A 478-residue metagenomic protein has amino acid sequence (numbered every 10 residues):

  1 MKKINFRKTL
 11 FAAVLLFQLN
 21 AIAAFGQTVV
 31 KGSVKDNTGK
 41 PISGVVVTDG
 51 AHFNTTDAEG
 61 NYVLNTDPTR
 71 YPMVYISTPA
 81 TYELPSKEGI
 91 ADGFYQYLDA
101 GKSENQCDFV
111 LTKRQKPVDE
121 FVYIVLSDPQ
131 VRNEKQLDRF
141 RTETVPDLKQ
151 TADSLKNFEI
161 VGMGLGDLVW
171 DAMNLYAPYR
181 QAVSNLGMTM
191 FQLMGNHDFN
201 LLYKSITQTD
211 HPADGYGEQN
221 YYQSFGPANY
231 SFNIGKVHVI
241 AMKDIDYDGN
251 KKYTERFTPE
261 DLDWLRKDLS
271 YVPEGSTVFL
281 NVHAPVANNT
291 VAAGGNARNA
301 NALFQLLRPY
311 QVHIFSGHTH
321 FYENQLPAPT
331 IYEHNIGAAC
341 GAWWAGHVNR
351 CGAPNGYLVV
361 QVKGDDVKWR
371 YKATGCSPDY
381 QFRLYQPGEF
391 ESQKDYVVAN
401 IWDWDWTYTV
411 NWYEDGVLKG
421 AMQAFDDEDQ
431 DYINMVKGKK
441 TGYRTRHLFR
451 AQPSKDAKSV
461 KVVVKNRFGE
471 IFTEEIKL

Functional and structural regions predicted by a protein language model:
Q27-S43: Structural motif
V29, T81-Y176, D456: N-terminal active-site segment of His-dependent metallophosphoesterases
V45-D49, M73-V74, V410-W412: Hydrophobic beta-strand segments
A51-T66, Q423, D429-Q430: Short, acidic Ser/Thr/Gly-rich low-complexity loop/linker segments typical of extracellular and cell-surface proteins
A80-K87, G93-Y97, M173-E274, G294-F315 (+2 more regions): Extended active-site neighborhood of metal-dependent phosphoesterases/phosphodiesterases
M188, E428-A451: Aromatic sugar-binding surface patches on proteins that engage polysaccharides or sugar-phosphate polymers
L269-T290: Short acidic, glycine-rich surface-loop motifs adjacent to enzyme active sites
I331-W404, Y408-D415, R446-L478: Binuclear metal-dependent phosphoesterase catalytic core
